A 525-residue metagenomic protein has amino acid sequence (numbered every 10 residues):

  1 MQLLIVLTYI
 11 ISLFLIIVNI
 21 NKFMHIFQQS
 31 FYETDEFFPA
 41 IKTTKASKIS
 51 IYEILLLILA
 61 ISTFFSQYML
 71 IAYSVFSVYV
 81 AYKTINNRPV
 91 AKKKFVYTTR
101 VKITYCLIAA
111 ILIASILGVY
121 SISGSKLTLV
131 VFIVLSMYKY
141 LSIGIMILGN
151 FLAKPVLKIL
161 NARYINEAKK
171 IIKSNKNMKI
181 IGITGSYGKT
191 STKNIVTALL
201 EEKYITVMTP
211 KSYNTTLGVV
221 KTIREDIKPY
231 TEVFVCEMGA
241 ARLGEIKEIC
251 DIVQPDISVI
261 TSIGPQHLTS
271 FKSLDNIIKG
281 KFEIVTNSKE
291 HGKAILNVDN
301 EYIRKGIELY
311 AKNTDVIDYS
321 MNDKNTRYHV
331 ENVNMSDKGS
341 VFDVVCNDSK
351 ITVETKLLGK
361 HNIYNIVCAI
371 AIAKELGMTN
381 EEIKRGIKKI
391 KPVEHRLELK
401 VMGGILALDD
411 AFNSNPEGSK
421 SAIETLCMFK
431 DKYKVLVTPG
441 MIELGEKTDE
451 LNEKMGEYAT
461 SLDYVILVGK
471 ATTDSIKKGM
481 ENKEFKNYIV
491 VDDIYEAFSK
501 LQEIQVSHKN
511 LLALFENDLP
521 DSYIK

Functional and structural regions predicted by a protein language model:
M1-L157, A371-N380, R385-K525: ATP-dependent carboxylate-amine ligase
L148-I180: N-terminal signal-anchor transmembrane helix
E167-S212: Walker A (P-loop) phosphate-binding motif
E202-P229: Conserved substrate/cofactor phosphate-moiety recognition/catalytic segment in nucleotide-dependent phosphotransferases
T215-T216, V220, R242-E248: Membrane-embedded segments
E232-I246, A407-N413: Switch II (G3) loop of P-loop NTPases
K247-G264: Inter-motif core of Ras-like GTPase G domains
I260-L406, D431-K432, E453-Y464, A471-I489 (+2 more regions): Acidic, Mg2+-coordinating active-site environments of NTP-dependent enzymes
